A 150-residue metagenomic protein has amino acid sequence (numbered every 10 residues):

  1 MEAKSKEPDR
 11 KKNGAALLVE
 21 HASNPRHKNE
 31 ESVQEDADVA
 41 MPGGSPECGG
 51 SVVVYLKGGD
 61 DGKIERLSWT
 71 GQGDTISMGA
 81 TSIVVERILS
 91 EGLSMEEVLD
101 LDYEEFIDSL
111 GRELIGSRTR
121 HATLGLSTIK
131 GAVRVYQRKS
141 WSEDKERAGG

Functional and structural regions predicted by a protein language model:
M1-K28, S32, V39-M41, G59 (+1 more regions): C-terminal binding/interaction regions
E31-Q34, S45-C48: Solvent-exposed alpha-helices and their adjacent loops that cap or buttress functional pockets in soluble metabolic
D38-G44, T70: Short, solvent-exposed loop/turn elements at beta->coil junctions and helix N-caps that rim active or binding pockets
E47-C48, G71-T81: Short, thiol/selenol-centered motifs that function as redox-active sites or metal-ligating centers
G50-D60: Short beta-strand elements
V52, I76-A80, D102, G125: Amphipathic alpha-helical interface surfaces
K57, L67-D74: A short interface-forming secondary-structure element
I76-L93: Alpha-helical support elements that line or immediately flank enzyme active sites and cofactor-binding pockets
